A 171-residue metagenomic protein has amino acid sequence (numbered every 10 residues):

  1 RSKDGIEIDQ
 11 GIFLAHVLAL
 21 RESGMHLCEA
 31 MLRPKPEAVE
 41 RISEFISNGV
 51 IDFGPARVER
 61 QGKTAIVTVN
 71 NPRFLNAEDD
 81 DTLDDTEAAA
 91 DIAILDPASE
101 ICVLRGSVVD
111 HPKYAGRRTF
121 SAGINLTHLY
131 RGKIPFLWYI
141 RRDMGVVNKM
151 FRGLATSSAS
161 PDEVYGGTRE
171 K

Functional and structural regions predicted by a protein language model:
R1-A19: Extended, polar/charged low-complexity intrinsically disordered and coiled-coil segments in eukaryotic
D4, S23, G145-K149: Secondary-structure junction/capping motif
F13-V109, Y114-A115: Conserved CoA-thioester-binding segment of acyl-CoA-metabolizing enzymes
G62, V67-T68, D85-E170: A structural preference for short, pocket-lining loop segments at secondary-structure junctions
